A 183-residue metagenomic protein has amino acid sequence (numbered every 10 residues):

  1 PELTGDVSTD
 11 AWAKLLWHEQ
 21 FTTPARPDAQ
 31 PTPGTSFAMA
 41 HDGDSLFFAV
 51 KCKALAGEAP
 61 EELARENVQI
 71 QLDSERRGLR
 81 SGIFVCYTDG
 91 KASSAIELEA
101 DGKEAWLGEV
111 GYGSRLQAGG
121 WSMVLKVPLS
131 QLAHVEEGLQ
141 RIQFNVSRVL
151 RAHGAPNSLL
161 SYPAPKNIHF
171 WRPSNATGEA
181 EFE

Functional and structural regions predicted by a protein language model:
P1-E183: Structural preference for beta-rich elements and adjacent junctions enriched in aromatics
